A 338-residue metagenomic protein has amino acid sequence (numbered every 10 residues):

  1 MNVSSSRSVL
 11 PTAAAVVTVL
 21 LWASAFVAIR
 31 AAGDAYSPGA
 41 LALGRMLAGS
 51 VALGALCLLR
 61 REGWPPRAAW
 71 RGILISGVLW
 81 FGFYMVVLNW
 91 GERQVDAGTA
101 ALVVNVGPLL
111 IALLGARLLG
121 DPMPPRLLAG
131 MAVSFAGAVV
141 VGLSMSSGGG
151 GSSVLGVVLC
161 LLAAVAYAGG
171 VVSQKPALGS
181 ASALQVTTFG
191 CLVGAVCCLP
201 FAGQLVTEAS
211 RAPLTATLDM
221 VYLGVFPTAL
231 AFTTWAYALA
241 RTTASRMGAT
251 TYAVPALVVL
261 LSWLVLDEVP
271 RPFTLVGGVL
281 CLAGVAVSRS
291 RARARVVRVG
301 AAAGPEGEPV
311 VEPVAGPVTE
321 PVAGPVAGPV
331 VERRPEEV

Functional and structural regions predicted by a protein language model:
M1-M46, W90, G149-P176, C197 (+3 more regions): Glycine-/small-residue-enriched transmembrane alpha-helix faces in small-molecule transporters and effluxers
N2-S4, M46, G142-M145, A216-L218 (+2 more regions): C-terminal-most transmembrane helix of multi-pass membrane proteins
L21, A25-I29, G54-V104, V140 (+1 more regions): Specific transmembrane alpha-helical segments of multi-pass solute transporters/efflux pumps, especially DMT/EamA
S24-A31, A35, A48-P66, W90 (+5 more regions): Membrane-interface helix-cap regions at the ends of transmembrane helices in multi-pass membrane proteins
D34-F83, P108-L110, L114, V165-S173 (+3 more regions): Transmembrane alpha-helices of multi-pass small-molecule transport proteins
L43-G44, T99-V106, S173-V196, G224-L264: Helix-helix packing/entry segments at the starts of transmembrane helices
L53, I111-L113, R117, M131 (+6 more regions): Transmembrane alpha-helical segments that form core, pore/gating elements of small-molecule transporters/exporters
L53, L74, L114, M123-M145 (+6 more regions): Hydrophobic transmembrane alpha-helices of multi-pass small-molecule transport proteins
